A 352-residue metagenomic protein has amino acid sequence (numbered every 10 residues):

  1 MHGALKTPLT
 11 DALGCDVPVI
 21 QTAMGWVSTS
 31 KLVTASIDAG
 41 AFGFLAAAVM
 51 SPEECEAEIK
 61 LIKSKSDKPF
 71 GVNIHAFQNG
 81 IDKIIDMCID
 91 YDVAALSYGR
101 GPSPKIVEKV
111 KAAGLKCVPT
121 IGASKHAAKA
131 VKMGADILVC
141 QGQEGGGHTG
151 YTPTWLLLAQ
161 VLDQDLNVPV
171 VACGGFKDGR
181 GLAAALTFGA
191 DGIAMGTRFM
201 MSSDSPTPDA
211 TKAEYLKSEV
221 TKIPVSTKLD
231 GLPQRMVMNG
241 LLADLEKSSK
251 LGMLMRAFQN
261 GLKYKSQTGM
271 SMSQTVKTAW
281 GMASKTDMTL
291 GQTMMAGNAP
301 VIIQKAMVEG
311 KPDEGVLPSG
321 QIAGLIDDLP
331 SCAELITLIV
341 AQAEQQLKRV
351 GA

Functional and structural regions predicted by a protein language model:
M1-P169: Active-site entrance/lid segments in N-terminal catalytic domains of soluble metabolic enzymes
M24-G25, C173-G179: Gly/Ser-rich catalytic serine loop of serine hydrolases
T154-P169, K177-A352: Conserved active-site-proximal phosphate/metal-binding subdomains
